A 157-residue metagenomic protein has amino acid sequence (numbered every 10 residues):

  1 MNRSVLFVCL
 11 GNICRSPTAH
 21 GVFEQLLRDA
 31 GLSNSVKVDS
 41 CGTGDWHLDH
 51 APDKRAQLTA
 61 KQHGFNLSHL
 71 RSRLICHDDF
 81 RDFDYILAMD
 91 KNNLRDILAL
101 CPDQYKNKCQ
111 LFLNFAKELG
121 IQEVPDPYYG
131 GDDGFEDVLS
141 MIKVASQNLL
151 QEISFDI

Functional and structural regions predicted by a protein language model:
M1-D82, Q151-I157: Conserved active-site segments centered on acidic
C9, A60, L87-A88, I142: Hydrophobic structural packing positions in well-ordered secondary structure
S16, M89-D90: Replace "coordinates the UDP/GDP/TDP-sugar" with "coordinates nucleotide-activated sugar donors
Y85, K91-I157: Phosphate-binding/catalytic loops
